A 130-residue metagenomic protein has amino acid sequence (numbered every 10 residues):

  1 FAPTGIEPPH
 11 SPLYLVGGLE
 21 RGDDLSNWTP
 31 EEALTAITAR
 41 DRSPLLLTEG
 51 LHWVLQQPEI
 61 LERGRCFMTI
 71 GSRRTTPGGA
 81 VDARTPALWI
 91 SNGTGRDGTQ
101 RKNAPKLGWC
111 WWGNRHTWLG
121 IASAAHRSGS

Functional and structural regions predicted by a protein language model:
F1-S43, G50-S130: A binding-site-centric feature that preferentially detects glycan-recognition modules on secreted/surface proteins
